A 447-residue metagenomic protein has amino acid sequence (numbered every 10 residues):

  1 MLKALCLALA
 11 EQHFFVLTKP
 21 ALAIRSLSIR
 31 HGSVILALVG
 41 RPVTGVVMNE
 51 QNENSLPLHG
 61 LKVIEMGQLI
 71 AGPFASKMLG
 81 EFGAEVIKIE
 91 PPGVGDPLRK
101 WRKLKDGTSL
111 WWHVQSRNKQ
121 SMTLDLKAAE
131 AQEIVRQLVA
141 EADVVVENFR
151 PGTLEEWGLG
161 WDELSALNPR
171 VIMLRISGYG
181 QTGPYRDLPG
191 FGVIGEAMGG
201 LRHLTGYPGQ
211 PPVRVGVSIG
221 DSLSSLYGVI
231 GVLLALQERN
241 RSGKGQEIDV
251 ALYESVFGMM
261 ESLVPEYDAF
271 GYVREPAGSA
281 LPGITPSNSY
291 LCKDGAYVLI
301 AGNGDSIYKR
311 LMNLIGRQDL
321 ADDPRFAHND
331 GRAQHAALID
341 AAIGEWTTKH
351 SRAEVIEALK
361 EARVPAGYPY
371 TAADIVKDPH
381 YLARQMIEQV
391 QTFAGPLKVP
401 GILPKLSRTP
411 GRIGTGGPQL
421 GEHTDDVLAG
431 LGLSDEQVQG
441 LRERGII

Functional and structural regions predicted by a protein language model:
L7, F14-F15, L36: Short hydrophobic targeting helices and cationic amphipathic motifs that mediate membrane/organellar targeting
Q12-H13, P20: Cationic, low-complexity basic patches in intrinsically disordered or flexible, solvent-exposed regions
H31, I35-R241, V390, Q419 (+1 more regions): N-terminal helix-loop segment corresponding to the beta1-alpha1 unit of nucleotide/adenylate-binding folds
Q181, G209-I219, N240-V256, E275-P282 (+1 more regions): Conserved Rossmann-fold dehydrogenase catalytic segment
G206, S225-G245, G258-F270, M312-Q318: Oxidoreductase and adenylate-handling cofactor-binding alpha/beta cores
P286-A362, A366: Aromatic-enriched alpha-helical interface/lid elements that frame and gate functional surfaces
E361-G414: A glycine-rich dinucleotide-binding beta-alpha-beta segment and adjacent secondary-structure elements that constitute
